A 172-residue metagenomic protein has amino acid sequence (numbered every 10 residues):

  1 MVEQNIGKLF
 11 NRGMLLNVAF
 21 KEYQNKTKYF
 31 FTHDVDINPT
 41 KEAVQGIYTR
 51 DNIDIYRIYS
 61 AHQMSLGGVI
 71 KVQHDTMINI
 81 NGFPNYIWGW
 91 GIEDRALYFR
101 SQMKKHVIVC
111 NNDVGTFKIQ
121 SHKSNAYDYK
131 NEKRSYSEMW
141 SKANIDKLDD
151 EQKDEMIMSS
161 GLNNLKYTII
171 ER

Functional and structural regions predicted by a protein language model:
M1-T27: Active-site-proximal specificity loops/subdomain of glycosyltransferases
R12-M14, A43-G46, I92-R95: Short coil/turn segments at secondary-structure boundaries
K26-T40: Short beta-strand-to-loop acidic/aromatic patch adjacent to the donor-nucleotide binding site
T32, I47, G82: Flexible, surface-exposed loop/gating regions in the mature catalytic domains of secreted/periplasmic hydrolases
K41-Q63: Conserved donor-nucleotide/metal-binding helix-loop-beta segment in metal-dependent transferases, i.e., the alpha-helix
Y56-V72, N79, W88-G89: A recurrent flexible, glycine/aromatic-enriched loop bordering the glycosyltransferase active site that acts as
Y86-G89, R95-R172: C-terminal catalytic/acceptor-binding lobe
